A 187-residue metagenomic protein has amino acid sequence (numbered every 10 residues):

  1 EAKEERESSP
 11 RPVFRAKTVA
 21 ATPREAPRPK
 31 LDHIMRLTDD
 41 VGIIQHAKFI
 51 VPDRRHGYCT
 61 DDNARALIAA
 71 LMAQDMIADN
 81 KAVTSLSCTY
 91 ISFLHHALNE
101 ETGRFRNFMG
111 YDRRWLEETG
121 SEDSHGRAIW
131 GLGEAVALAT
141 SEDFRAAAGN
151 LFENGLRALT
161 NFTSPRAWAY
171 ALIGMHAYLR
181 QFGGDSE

Functional and structural regions predicted by a protein language model:
A2-P12: The C-terminal output helix
P10-R65, A69-M72, M76-M109: Low-complexity, Ser/Thr/Pro/Gly-enriched N-terminal "stalk/linker" regions
H33-I34, A128, A158-L159, A171: Generic hydrophobic, helix-prone segments enriched in Leu/Val/Ile
A47-A64, D79, Y111-H125, G155-W168 (+1 more regions): Solvent-exposed loop and edge beta-strand segments that line ligand/cofactor-binding and catalytic clefts
R65-A82, R127-D143, Y170-D185: Well-ordered alpha-helical scaffold segments within catalytic/enzyme domains
D79-A97, T140-L159, G184-E187: Extended, well-ordered alpha-helical scaffold segments
H96-A137, S141-A146: A contiguous, low-structure linker/loop signature
G149-L156, W168-H176: Hydrophobic, well-ordered secondary-structure segments
